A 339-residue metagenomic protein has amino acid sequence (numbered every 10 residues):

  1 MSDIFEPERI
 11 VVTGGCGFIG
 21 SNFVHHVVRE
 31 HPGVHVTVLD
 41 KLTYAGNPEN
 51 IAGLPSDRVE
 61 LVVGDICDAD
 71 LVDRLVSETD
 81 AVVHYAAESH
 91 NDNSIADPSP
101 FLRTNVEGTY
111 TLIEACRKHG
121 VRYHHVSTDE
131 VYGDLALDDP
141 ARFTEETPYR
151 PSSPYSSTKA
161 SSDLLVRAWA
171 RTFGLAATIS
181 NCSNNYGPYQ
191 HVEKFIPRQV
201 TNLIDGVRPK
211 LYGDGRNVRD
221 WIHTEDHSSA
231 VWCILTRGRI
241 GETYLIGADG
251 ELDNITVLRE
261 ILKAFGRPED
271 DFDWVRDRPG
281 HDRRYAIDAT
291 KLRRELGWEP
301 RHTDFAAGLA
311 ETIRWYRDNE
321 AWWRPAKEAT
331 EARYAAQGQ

Functional and structural regions predicted by a protein language model:
M1-N185, Y316-N319, A329-Q337: N-terminal Rossmann-like NAD(P)+-binding domain of SDR-like oxidoreductases, especially those catalyzing
P7-I10, F23, G64, A81 (+1 more regions): C-terminal substrate-binding subdomain of Rossmann-fold SDR/epimerase-dehydratase oxidoreductases
L42, N184-G187, N217-V218, R278-P279: Short histidine/acidic/glycine/proline-rich micro-motifs that form metal- and phosphate-coordinating active-site loops
L54, D138-D139, V192-V200, R276: A glycine/serine/threonine-rich, flexible loop-to-helix segment that serves as the NAD(P) cofactor-binding "lid"
D70-D73, D92, S99, Y110 (+6 more regions): Residues in well-ordered alpha-helical elements
L112, V166, Q199, L292-R293: Structural element of the ATP-grasp superfamily
P140, P151-T158, P188, V192-I196 (+1 more regions): The catalytic Tyr-centered alpha-helix of NAD(P)H-dependent dehydrogenases
S161, L165, W169, Q199 (+2 more regions): Hydrophobic alpha-helix immediately C-terminal to the catalytic Tyr-X-X-X-Lys motif of short-chain
